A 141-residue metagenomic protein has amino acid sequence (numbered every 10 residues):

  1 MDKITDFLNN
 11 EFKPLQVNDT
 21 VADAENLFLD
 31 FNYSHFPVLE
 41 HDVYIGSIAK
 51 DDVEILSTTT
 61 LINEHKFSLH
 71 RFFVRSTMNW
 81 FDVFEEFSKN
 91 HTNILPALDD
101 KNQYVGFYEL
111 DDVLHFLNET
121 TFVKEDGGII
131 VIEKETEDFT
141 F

Functional and structural regions predicted by a protein language model:
M1-L27, V38-L39, Y44-S47, T58-T92 (+3 more regions): Bateman/CBS regulatory modules and CBS-like beta-alpha motifs in cytosolic regions of diverse proteins
D30-F31: Conserved N-terminal beta1-alpha1 strand-loop-helix module at the mouth
S34-H35: Short N-terminal helix-loop-first-beta-strand/juxtamembrane motif that initiates sensory/input modules
I48, V53-S57, K101-T121: Short, structured interface segments
